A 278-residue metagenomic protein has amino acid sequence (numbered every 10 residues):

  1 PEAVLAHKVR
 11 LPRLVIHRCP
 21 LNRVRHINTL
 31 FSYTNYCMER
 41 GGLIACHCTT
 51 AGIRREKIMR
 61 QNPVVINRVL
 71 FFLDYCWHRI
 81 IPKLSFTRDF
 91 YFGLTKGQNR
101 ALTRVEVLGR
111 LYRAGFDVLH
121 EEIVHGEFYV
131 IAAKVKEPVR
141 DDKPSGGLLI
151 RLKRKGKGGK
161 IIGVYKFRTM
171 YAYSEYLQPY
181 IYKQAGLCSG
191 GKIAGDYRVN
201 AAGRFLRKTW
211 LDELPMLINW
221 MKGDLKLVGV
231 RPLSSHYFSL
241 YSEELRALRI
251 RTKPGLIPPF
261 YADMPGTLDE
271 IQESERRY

Functional and structural regions predicted by a protein language model:
P1-L11: A short, well-structured beta->alpha microelement
L11-S32, T50: A short SAM/SAH-binding and catalytic strip from SAM-dependent methyltransferases
N28-L43: A short glycine-rich, Lys/Arg-flanked "PGG" loop and its adjoining helix->strand segment in the class I
R40-I53: Conserved beta-strand signature within the Rossmann-like core of class I S-adenosyl-L-methionine
G52-E56, E127-V130, H236-Y237: Short catalytic/ligand-binding loop motif for oxyanion handling, primarily in non-cytosolic enzymes, centered on
I53, K57-L108: C-terminal alpha-helical "lid/dimerization" subdomain adjacent to the S-adenosyl-L-methionine
R110-K143: Core SAM-dependent methyltransferase catalytic element
K136-Y278: Conserved small/aromatic sequence motifs within transmembrane helices
